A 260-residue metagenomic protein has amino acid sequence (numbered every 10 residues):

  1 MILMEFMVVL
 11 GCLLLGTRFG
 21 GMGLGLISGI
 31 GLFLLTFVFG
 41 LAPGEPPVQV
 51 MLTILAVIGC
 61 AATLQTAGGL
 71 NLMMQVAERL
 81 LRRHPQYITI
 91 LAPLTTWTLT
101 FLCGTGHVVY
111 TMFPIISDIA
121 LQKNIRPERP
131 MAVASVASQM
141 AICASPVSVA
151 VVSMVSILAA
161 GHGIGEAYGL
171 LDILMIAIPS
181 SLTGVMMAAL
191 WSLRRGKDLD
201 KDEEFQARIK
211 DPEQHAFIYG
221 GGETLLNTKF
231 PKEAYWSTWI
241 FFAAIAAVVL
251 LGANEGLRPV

Functional and structural regions predicted by a protein language model:
M1, G16-G23, A77-H84, L225-A234: Short, amphipathic, aromatic/basic-enriched membrane-interface segments that mark the entry/exit of transmembrane
M1, L41-V50, E166-P179, K229-E233 (+1 more regions): Interfacial loop-to-helix junctions that mark the boundaries of transmembrane helices in multi-pass membrane
I2-L14, F19-V38, V48-G59, A234-I245 (+1 more regions): Hydrophobic mid-bilayer segments of alpha-helices in multi-pass membrane transport proteins, especially secondary
C12-G21, T95-G104, S135-C143, V248-G252: Transmembrane alpha-helix interface/packing and boundary motifs in multi-pass membrane proteins, characterized by
L15-T17, I27-F37, L41-P130: Membrane-embedded alpha-helical segments and adjacent helix-loop junctions characteristic of multi-pass solute
T17, G21, G40, G44 (+7 more regions): Transmembrane helix-loop junctions in multipass membrane proteins, especially transporters and channels
D118-K210: Membrane-core helix-loop-helix motifs of multi-pass transport proteins
G184-V260: Long, contiguous bundles of hydrophobic transmembrane helices that form the permeation core of multi-pass
